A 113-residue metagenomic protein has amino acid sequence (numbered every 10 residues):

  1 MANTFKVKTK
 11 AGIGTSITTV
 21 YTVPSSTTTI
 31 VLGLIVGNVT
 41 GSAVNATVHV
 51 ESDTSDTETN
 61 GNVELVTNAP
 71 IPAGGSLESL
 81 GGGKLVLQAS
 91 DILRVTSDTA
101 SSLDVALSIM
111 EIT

Functional and structural regions predicted by a protein language model:
M1-T29, G33, T54, S90 (+1 more regions): C-terminal interaction-tip segments
A11-I13, L32, V36, T40 (+3 more regions): Feature targets compositionally biased, intrinsically disordered low-complexity regions with long contiguous runs
T19-T22, N45-T47, P70: Ser/Thr- (and often Asn-) enriched beta-sheet segments in non-cytosolic proteins
V23-P24, N38, I71, L87: Hydrophobic beta-strand core residues of beta-sandwich domains
G37-T57, T99, I109-E111: Short acidic, flexible loop segments centered on an aromatic residue
V44, V63-T67, L103: Short beta-strand segments
N45, K84-L85, I92, D104: Structural motif
T54-S90: Intrinsically disordered, low-complexity Pro/Gly/Ser/Thr-rich segments with frequent PxxP/GP/PP motifs and embedded
